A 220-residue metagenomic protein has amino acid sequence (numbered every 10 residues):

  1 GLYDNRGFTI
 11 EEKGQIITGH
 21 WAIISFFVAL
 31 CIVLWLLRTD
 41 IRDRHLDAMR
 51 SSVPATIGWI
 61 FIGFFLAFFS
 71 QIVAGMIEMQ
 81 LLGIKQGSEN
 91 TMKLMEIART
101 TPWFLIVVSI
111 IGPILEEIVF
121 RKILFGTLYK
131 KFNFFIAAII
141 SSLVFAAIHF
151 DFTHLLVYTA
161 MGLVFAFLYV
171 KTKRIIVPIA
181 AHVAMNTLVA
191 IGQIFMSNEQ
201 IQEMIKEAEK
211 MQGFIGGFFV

Functional and structural regions predicted by a protein language model:
G1, I139-S142, A146, H154-E209: Functionally important transmembrane alpha-helices
G1-T39: Alpha-helical transmembrane segments in multi-pass membrane proteins
E11-I16, R42-G112, K130, N198-V220: Juxtamembrane helix-loop-helix connectors linking adjacent transmembrane helices in multi-pass membrane enzymes
I23-A29, P102, I106, L156-V164: Membrane-embedded alpha-helical segments of multi-pass membrane proteins, especially the transmembrane helices
S25-I32, L66-A74, M185, V189: Alpha-helical transmembrane segments of multipass membrane proteins
V33-D43, L168-T172: Structural signal for the C-terminal ends of transmembrane alpha-helices and the immediately following loop
V73, I114-V119, I123-L124, D151 (+2 more regions): Active-site His/Glu-centered metal-binding helix of metallohydrolases
L115-I140, F167-R174: Membrane-interface helix/loop boundary segments of multi-pass membrane proteins
